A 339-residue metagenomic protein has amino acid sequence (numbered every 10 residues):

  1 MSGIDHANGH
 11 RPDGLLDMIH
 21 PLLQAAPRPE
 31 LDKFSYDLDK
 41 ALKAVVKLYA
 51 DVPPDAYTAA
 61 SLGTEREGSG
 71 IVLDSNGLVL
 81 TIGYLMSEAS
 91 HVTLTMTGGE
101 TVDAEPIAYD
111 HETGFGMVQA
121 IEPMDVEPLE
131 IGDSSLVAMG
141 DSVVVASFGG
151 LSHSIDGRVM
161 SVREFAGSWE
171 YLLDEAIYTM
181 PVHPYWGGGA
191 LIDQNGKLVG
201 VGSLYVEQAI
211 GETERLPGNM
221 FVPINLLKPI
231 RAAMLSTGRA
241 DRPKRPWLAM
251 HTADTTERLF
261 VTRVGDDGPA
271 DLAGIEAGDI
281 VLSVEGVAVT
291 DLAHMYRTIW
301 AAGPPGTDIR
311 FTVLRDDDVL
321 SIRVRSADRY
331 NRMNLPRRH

Functional and structural regions predicted by a protein language model:
S2-L38, S152, Q194, L198-T255 (+3 more regions): C-terminal cap/linker of serine protease catalytic domains
P21-A26, P53-D55, E67, V72-H153 (+6 more regions): Conserved active-site neighborhood of the chymotrypsin/trypsin-like protease fold
K40-S61: A short, Trp-centered hydrophobic/proline-enriched beta-strand micro-motif
D55-G63, I107-G114, V162-I177, I210-G211 (+2 more regions): Gly/Ser-enriched beta-turn/beta-hairpin loop segments
E65-E67, H183-G187, D267-G268, T307: Short, small/polar residue-rich loop motifs at catalytic or cofactor-binding pockets
L73-L80, N195, V199, A270-A293: Conserved PDZ fold ligand-binding element
A89-V92, V126, A146-R158, A166-L172 (+2 more regions): Active-site loop architecture of trypsin-fold serine endopeptidases
A232-R239, A273-E276, L282-V284, R297-H339: PDZ-domain C-terminal substructure recognizer with occasional recognition of PDZ-binding tails
